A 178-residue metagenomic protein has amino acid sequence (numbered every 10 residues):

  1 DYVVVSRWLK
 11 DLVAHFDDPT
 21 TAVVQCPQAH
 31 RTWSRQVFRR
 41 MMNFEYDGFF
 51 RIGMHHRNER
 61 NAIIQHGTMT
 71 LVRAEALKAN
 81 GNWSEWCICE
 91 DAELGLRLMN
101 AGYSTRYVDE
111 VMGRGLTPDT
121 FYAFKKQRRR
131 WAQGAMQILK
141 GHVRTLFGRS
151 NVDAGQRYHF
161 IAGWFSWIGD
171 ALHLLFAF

Functional and structural regions predicted by a protein language model:
D1-V3: Short beta-strand-to-loop acidic/aromatic patch adjacent to the donor-nucleotide binding site
V5-S6, D17-T20, N100-G102, V108-D109: Short, well-ordered loop/turn elements at secondary-structure boundaries
S6-I88, F121-I161, F165: Long helical/loop segments within the catalytic core of UDP-sugar-dependent glycosyltransferases, especially the large
W33, G115-L116: Generic structural signal for helix capping and beta-alpha/helix-loop junctions
W86, G95-G113: Catalytic donor-sugar/metal-binding loop of nucleotide-sugar-dependent glycosyltransferases
S166-F178: Membrane-embedded multi-pass helical conduit in multi-pass membrane proteins, especially envelope-biosynthetic
